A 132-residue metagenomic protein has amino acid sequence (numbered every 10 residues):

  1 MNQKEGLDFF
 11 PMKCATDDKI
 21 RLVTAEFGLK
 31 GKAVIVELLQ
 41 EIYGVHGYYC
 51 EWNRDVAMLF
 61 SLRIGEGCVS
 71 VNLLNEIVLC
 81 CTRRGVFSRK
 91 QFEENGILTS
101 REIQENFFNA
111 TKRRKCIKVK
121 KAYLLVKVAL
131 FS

Functional and structural regions predicted by a protein language model:
M1-D8, D18, M58, G65-S132: Winged-helix/helix-turn-helix nucleic-acid-interaction surface
N2-H46: Short recognition helix of helix-turn-helix/winged-helix DNA-binding domains
M12, C50, L98: Short clusters of hydrophobic/aromatic residues that line enzyme substrate/ligand-binding pockets
T24, G28-K32, Y49-N53, G67-N75: Alpha-helix N-cap/helix-initiation sites
L29-A33, N53-M58, N106-N109: Short, low-complexity, polar/charged sequence segments that are solvent-exposed and flexible
L38-I42, I64, G85: Generic structural signal for hydrophobic core residues of well-folded globular domains
H46-R63: Short acidic, hydrophobic short linear motifs in intrinsically disordered regions
